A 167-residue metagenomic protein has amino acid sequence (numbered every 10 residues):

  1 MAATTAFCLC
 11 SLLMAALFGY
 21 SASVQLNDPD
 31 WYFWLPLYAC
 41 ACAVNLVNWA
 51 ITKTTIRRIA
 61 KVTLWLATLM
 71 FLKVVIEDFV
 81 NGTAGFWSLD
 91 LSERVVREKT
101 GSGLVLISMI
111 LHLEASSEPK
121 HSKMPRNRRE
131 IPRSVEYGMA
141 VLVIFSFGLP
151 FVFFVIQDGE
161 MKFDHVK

Functional and structural regions predicted by a protein language model:
A2-K167: Domain-scale activation on soluble regions of proteins
